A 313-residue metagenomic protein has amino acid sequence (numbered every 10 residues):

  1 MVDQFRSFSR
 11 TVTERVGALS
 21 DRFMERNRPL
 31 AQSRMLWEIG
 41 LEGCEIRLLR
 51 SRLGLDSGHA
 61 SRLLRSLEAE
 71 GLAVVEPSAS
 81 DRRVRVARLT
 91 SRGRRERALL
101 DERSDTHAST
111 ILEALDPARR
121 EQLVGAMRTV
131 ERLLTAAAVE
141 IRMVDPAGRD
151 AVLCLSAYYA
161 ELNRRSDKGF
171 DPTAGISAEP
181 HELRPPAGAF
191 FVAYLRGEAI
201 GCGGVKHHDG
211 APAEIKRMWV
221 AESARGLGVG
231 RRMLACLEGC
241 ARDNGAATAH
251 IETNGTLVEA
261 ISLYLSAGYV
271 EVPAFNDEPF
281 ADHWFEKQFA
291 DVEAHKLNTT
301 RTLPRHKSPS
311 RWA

Functional and structural regions predicted by a protein language model:
M1-A31, D150-L155: N-terminal leader segment of winged-helix/HTH proteins
A18-H59, L64, E70-L72, P180-G188 (+2 more regions): N-terminal helix-turn-helix DNA-binding core of bacterial DNA-binding proteins
G43-R85, R94, G197-E198, C202-G204 (+2 more regions): Canonical helix-turn-helix DNA-binding module
R47-L48, P212, L234, C240-N254: Conserved GNAT acetyl-CoA-binding A-motif
E102-P146, F285-K287, R301: Terminal interaction helix/tail motif
A136, M143-K216, A221, L234 (+3 more regions): Acetyl-CoA-dependent GNAT
V144-A147, A247-A267, P273-A313: C-terminal "cap" of GNAT-fold acetyltransferases
V220, G226-G239, S262-S266: Conserved acetyl-CoA-binding loop-helix of GNAT-fold acetyltransferases
